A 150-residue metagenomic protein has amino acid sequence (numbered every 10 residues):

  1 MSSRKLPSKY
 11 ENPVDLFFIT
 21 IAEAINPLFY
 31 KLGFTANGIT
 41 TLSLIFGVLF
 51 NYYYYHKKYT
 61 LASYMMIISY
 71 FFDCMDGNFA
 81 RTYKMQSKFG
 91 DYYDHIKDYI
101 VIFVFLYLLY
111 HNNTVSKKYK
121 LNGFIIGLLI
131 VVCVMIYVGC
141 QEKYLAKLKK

Functional and structural regions predicted by a protein language model:
M1-L61: Topogenic membrane-insertion module of multi-pass membrane proteins
M1-N26, H95-K150: A feature for the membrane-embedded catalytic helix bundles of lipid/isoprenoid biosynthetic enzymes
F17-F18, F29, F34, F46 (+6 more regions): Phenylalanine-focused residue identity feature
N37-T41, L61-Y64, Y92, I96 (+1 more regions): Alpha-helical transmembrane segments of integral membrane proteins
L42-L49, Y64-I68, I100, L129 (+1 more regions): Lipid-exposed faces of alpha-helical membrane segments in multi-pass integral membrane proteins
I45, F50, Y55, D91 (+3 more regions): Generic preference for flexible, low-structure residues
Y55-K57, C74-T82, M135-Y144: Juxtamembrane membrane-interface segments at transmembrane alpha-helix termini
Y59-Y110: Acidic (Asp/Glu-rich) catalytic motifs at the cytosolic membrane interface
